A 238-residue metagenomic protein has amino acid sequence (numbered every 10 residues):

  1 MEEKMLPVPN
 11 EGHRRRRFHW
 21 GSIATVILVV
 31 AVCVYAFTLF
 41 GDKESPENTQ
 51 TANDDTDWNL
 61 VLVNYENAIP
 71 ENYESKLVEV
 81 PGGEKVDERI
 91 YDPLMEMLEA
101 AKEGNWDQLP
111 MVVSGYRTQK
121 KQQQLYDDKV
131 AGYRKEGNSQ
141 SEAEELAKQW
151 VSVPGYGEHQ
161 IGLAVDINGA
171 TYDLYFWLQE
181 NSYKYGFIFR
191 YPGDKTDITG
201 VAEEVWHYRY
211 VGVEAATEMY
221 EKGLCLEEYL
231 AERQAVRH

Functional and structural regions predicted by a protein language model:
E2-H238: Extracytoplasmic cell-surface/polysaccharide-interacting catalytic and binding patches
